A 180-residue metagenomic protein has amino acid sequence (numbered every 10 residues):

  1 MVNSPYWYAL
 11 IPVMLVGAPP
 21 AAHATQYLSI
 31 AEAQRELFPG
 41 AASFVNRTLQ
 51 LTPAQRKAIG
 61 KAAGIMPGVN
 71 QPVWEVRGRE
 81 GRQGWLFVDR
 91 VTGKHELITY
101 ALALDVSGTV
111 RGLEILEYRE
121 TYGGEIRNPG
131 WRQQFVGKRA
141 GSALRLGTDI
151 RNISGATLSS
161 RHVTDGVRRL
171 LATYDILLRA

Functional and structural regions predicted by a protein language model:
M1-A9: Bacterial N-terminal signal peptides that target proteins for export
Y8-A18: Bacterial N-terminal signal peptides
A21-I153, T157-R161, D165-A180: Flexible, solvent-exposed loop/hinge segments and secondary-structure transition points
